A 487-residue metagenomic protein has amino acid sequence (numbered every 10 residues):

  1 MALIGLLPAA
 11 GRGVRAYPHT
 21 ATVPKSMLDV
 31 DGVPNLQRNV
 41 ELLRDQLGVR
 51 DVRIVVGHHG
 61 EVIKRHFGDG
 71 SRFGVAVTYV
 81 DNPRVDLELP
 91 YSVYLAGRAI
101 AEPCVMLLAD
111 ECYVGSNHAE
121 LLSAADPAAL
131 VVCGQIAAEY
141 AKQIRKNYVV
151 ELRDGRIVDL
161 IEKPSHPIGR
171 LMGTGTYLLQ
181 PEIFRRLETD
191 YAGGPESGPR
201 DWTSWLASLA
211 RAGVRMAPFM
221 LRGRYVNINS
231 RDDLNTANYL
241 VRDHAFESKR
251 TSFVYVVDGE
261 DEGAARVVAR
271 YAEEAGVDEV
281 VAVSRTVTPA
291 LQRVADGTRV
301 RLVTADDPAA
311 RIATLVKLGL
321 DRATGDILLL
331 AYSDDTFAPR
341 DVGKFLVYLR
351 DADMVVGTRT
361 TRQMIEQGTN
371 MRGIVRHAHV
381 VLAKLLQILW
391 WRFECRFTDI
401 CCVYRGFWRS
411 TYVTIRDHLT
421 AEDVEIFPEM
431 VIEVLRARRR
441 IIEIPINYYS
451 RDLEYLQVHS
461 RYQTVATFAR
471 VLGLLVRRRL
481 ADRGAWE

Functional and structural regions predicted by a protein language model:
M1-A21, V241-G259: N-terminal nucleotide-binding beta1-loop-alpha1 segment
A2-L7, V33-M106, E279-A305: Conserved N-terminal catalytic core of the sugar/cofactor nucleotidyltransferase
A9, G13-A16, M27, V33 (+3 more regions): A structural helix-start
K64, R72-V149, D326-Q363: Conserved beta-loop-beta/alpha segment of the NTase-like Rossmann-fold superfamily that binds/positions NTPs
V114-G193, V355, T360, V375-L385 (+2 more regions): Conserved core of the sugar-phosphate nucleotidyltransferase
L122-S123, R153-V226, R231-N235, Y239-L240 (+3 more regions): Catalytic-core segments of class I nucleotidyltransferases/pyrophosphorylases that form NMP-activated intermediates
R145-G155, P308-R322, P339-T420, R451-Y462: Acceptor/aglycone-binding surface of glycosyltransferases and processive sugar-polymer synthases
V214, F219-V277, V283-P289, D296 (+2 more regions): Hydrophobic helical membrane-anchoring modules
